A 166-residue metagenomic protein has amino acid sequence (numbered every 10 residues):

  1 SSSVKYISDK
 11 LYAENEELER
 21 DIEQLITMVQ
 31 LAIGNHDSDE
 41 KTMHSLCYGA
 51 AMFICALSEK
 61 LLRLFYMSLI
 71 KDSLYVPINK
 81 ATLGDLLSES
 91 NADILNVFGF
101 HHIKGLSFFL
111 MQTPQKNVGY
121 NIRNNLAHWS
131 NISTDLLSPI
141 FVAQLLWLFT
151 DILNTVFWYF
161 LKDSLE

Functional and structural regions predicted by a protein language model:
S1-C47: Charged alpha-helical initiation segments
L18-D21, T42-L46, A50, Q112-G119 (+1 more regions): Helix-start/N-cap signature of alpha-helical segments
Q24-T27, C55-A56, K71-K80, I140-L153: Amphipathic alpha-helical scaffolding segments
M28-A32, K60-L64, W129, I152-T155: Generic, well-ordered alpha-helical scaffold segments in large soluble proteins
L31-D39, S68, E89, T155 (+2 more regions): Surface-exposed polar/charged interaction patches
A50-Y66: Hydrophobic alpha-helical packing segments in soluble, helical-rich domains
L62-F65, L69-T113: Flexible secondary-structure boundary motifs
G105-E166: Charge-enriched, short contiguous segments at helix-coil
